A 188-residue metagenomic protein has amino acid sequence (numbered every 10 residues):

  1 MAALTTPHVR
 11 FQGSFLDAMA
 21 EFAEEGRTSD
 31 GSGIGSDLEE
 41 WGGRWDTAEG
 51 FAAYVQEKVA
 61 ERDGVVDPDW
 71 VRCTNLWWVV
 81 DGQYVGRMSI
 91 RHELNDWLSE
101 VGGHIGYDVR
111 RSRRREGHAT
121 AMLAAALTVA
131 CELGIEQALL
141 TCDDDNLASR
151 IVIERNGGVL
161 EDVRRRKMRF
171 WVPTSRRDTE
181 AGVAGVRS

Functional and structural regions predicted by a protein language model:
M1-H104, V129, E161, R165-S188: GNAT-family acyltransferases
A3, G106, L139-T141: Short aromatic/hydrophobic contact patches that present stacked aromatics for nucleic-acid/ligand binding
G82, G117, G134, N146: Conserved G/P- and acidic residue-centered "switch" motifs that form tight phosphate/ATP-binding loops in soluble
M88, R110, R114, D143: Mobile, glycine-rich extracellular loop/lid and propeptide segments that shape or gate substrate/ligand access
G106-V109, R115-E132, R150-R155: Conserved acetyl-CoA-binding loop-helix of GNAT-fold acetyltransferases
A130-T141: Conserved GNAT acetyl-CoA-binding A-motif
L140-A148: Conserved beta-strand-loop-alpha-helix junction that forms the acyl-donor binding cleft
